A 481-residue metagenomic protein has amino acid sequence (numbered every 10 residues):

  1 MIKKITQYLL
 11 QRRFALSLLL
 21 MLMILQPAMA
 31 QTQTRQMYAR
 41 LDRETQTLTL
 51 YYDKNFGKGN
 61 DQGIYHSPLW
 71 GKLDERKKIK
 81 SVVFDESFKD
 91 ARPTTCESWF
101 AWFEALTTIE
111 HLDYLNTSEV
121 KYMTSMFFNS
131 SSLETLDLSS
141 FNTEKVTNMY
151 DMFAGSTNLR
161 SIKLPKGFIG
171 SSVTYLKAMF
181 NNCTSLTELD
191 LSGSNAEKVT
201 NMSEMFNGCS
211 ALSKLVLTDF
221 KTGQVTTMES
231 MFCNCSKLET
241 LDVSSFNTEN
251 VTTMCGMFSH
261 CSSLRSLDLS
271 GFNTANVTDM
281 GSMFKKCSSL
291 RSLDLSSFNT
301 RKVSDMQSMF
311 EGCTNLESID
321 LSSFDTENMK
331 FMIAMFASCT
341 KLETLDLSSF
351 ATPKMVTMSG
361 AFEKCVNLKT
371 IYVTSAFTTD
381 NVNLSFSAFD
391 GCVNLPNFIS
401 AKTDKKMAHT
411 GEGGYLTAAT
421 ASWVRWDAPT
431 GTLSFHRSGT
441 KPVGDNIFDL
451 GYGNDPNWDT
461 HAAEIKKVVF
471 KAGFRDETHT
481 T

Functional and structural regions predicted by a protein language model:
I2-W102, T107-S118, S140, K163-S171 (+5 more regions): N-terminal capping/linker segments that flank leucine-rich repeat
K78-A91, A105-K121, S131-T147, T157-T174 (+11 more regions): Structural signature of tandem-repeat unit edges
C96-F100, M123-T124, M149, L176 (+9 more regions): Glycine hotspots within beta-strands of MORN repeat arrays
S125-N129, D151-G155, A178-N182, E204-G208 (+7 more regions): Short beta-strand elements of solenoid repeat domains
